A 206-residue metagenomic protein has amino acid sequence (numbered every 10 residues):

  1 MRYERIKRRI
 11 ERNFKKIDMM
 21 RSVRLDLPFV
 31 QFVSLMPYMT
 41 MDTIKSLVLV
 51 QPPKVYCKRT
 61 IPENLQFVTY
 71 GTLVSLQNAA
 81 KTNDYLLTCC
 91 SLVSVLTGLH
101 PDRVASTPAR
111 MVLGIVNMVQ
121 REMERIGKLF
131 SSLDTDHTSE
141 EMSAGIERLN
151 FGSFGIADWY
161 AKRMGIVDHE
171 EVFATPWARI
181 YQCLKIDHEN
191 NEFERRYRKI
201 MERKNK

Functional and structural regions predicted by a protein language model:
M1-K206: An amphipathic, hydrophobic-aromatic interaction surface with interspersed Lys/Arg that forms lipid/phosphate-bearing
